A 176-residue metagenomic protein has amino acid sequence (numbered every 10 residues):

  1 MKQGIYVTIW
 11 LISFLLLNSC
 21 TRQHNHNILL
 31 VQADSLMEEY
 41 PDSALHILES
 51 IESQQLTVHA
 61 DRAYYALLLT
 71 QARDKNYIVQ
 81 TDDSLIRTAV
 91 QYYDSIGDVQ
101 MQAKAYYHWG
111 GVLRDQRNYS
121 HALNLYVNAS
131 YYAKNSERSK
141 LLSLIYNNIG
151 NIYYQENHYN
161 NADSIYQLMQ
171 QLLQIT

Functional and structural regions predicted by a protein language model:
M1-T8: Bacterial N-terminal signal peptides that target proteins for export
Y6, L16, C20-T176: A "functional boundary" signal
